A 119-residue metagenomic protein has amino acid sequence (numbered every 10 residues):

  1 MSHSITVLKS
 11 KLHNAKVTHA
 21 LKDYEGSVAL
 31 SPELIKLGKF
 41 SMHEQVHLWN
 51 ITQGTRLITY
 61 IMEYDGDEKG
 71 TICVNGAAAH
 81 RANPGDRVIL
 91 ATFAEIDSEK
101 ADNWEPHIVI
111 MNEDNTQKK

Functional and structural regions predicted by a protein language model:
S2-L8, H13: A cross-kingdom feature strongest in bacterial/archaeal respiratory oxidoreductases
V7, K16-T18, K22-E99, D114: Compact, glycine-rich, soluble single-domain proteins
S10, V28, V109: Residues that recognize and position ribonucleotide moieties
L12, H43, E105: Short coil/loop residues immediately preceding or within conserved phosphate-binding loops of NTP-utilizing enzyme
N83-P84, E105-K119: C-terminal binding/interaction regions
D102: Flexible, glycine/charged-enriched surface loops at secondary-structure junctions
